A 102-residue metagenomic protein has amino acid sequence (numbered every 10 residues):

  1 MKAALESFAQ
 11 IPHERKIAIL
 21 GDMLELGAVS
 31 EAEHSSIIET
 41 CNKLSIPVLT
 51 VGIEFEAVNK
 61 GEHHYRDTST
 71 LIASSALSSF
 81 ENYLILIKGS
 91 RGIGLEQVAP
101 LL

Functional and structural regions predicted by a protein language model:
M1-L102: ATP-dependent carboxylate-amine ligase
